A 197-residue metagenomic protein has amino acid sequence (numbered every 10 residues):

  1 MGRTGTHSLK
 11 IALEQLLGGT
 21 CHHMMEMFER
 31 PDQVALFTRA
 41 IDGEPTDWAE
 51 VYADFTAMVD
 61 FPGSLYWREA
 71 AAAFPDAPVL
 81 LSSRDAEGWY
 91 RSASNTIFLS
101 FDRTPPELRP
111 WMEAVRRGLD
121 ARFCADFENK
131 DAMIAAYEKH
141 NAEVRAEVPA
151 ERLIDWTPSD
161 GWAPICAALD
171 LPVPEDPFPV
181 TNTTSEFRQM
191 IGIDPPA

Functional and structural regions predicted by a protein language model:
M1-A53: PAPS-dependent sulfotransferase catalytic core
L16-H22, E26, W67-A132, A163 (+1 more regions): PAPS-dependent sulfotransferase catalytic domain
H23, M58-D60, A136-Y137: Short, hydrophobic beta-strand segments that form beta-sheet elements in well-ordered domains
E26-A35, L80-W89, E107, K139-A197: The conserved 3'-phosphoadenosine-5'-phosphosulfate
T38-Y52, L65, T104-D155: PAPS-dependent sulfotransferase catalytic domain
D54-F55, A77: Short, well-ordered alpha-helix to beta-strand connector turns
F61-L65, S159: Short beta->alpha connector loops
